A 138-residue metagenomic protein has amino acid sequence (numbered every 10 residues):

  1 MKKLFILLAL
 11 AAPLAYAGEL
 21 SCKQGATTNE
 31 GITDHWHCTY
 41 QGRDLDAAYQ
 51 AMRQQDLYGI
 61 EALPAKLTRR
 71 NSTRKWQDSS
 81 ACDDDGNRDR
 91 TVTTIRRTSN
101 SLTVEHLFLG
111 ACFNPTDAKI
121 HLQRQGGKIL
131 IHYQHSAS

Functional and structural regions predicted by a protein language model:
K2-K3, R124: Basic side chains
K3-P13: Sec-dependent N-terminal signal peptides
A17-S138: Exposed acidic/polar residues on beta-strands and adjacent loops within beta-sheet cores, strongest in beta-propeller
